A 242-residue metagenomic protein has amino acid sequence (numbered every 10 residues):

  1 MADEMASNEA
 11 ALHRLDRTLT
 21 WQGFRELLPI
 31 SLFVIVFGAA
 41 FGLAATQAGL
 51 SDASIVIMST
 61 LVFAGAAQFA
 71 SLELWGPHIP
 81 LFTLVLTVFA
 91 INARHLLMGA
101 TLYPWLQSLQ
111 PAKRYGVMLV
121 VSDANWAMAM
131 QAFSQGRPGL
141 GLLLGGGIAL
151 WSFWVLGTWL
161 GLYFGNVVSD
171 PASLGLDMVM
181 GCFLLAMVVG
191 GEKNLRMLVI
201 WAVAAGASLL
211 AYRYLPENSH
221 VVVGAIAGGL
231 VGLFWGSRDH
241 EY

Functional and structural regions predicted by a protein language model:
M1-G23, G236-Y242: Intrinsically disordered, low-complexity non-transmembrane regions of multi-pass membrane transporters
L12, V85-S173, D177: Helix-loop-helix junctions within the multi-pass membrane cores of secondary transporters/permeases
T20-L32, I57: Residue-level signal for short hydrophobic patches within transmembrane helices of multi-pass membrane transporters
L28-F41, V62-F63: The first (N-terminal) embedded transmembrane alpha-helix
Q47-A48, A53-S54, M58-A93, V167: Membrane-interfacial helix-loop connectors
F63-A67, A90-L97, F183-M187, S208-L210 (+1 more regions): Alpha-helical transmembrane segments and their membrane-interface exit regions
L97-L106, M128-S134, A186-K193, V231-Y242: C-terminal ends of transmembrane helices
R137-V223, F234: Membrane-embedded alpha-helical modules
